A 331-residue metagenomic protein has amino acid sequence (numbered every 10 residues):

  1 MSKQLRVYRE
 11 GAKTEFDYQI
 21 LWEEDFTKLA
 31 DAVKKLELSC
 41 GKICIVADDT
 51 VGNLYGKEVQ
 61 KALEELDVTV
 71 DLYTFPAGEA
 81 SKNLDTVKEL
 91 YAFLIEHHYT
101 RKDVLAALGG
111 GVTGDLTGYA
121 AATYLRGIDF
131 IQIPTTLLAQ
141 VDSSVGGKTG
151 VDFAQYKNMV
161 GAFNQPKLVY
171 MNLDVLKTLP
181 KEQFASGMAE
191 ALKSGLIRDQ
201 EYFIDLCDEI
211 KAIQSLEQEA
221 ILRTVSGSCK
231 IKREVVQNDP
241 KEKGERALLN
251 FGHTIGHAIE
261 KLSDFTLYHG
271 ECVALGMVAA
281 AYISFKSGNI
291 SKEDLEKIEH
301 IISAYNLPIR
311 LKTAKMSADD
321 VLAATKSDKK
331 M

Functional and structural regions predicted by a protein language model:
M1-V104: ATP/NTP phosphate-donor binding region
K3, A189-A191, N289-M331: C-terminal charged capping/lid subdomain of soluble metabolic enzymes
A12-K13, Y119-A212: A glycine/threonine-rich phosphate-anchoring loop and its flanking beta-alpha core in nucleotide/phosphate-binding
V112-Y119, Q140-V141, A258: Short glycine/serine/threonine-rich phosphate/pyrophosphate-binding segments that cradle anionic phosphate groups
M188-L192, T224-K232, M277, I302 (+1 more regions): Short alpha-helical scaffolding segments that buttress acidic/His motifs in well-ordered protein cores
I210-S263: Oxyanion-binding "anion nests"
T254-K297: Internal helical hairpin/lid segments
